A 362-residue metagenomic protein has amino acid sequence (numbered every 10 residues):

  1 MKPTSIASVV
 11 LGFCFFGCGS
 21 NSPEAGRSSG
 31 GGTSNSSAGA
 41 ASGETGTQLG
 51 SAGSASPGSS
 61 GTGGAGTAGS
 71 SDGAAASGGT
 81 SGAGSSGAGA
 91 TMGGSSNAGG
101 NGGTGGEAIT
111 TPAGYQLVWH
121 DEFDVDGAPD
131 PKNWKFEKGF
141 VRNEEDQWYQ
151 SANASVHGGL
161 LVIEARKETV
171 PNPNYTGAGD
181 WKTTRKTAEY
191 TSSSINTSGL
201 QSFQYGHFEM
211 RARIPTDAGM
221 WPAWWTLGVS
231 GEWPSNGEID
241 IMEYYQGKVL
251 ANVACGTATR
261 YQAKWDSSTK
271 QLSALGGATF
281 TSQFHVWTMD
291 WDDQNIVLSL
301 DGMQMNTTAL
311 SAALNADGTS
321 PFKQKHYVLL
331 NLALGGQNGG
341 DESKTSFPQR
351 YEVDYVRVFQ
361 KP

Functional and structural regions predicted by a protein language model:
M1-F16: Sec-dependent bacterial lipoprotein signal peptides
V10, S77, Q204: Short glycine/serine/threonine-biased micro-segments
C14-A108: Ser/Thr-rich, Pro/Gly/Ala-heavy low-complexity intrinsically disordered linkers and tails of secreted extracellular
E107-P362: GH16 jelly-roll
